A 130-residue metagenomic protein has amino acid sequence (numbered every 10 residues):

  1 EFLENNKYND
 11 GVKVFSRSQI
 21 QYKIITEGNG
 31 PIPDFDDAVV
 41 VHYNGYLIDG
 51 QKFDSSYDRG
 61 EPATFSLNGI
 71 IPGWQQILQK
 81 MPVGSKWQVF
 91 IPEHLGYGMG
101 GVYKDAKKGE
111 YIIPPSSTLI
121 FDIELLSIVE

Functional and structural regions predicted by a protein language model:
E1-E130: Cross-family detector of peptidyl-prolyl cis-trans isomerase
